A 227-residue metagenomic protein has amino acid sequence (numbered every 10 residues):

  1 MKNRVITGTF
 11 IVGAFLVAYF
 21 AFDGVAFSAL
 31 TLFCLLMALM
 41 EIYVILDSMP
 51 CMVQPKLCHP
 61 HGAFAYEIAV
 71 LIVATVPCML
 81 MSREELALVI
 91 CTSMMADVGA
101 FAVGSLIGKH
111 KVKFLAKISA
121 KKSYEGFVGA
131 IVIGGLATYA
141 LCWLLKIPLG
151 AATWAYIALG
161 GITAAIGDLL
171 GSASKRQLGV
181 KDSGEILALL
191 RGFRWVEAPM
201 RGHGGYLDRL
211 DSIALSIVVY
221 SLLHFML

Functional and structural regions predicted by a protein language model:
M1-T163: Membrane-embedded alpha-helical bundles of polytopic integral membrane proteins
M37-L46, S93-K111, I162-S216: Acidic (Asp/Glu-rich) catalytic motifs at the cytosolic membrane interface
M49, I217-Y220: Short, structured secondary-structure boundary patches
I72-V73, S216-V218: Hydrophobic cores of alpha-helical transmembrane segments in multi-pass inner/ER membrane proteins, independent
S221-L227: Juxtamembrane boundary at the C-terminal end of a transmembrane helix
